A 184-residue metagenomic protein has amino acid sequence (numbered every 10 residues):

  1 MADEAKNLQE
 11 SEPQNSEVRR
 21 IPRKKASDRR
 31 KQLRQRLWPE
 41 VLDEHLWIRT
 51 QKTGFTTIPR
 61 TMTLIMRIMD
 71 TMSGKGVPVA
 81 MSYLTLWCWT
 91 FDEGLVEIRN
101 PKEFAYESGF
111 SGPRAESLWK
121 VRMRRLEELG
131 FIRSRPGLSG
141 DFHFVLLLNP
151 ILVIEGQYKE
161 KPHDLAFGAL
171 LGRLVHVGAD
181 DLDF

Functional and structural regions predicted by a protein language model:
A2-E103: Short recognition helix of helix-turn-helix/winged-helix DNA-binding domains
A2-K6, R133-H143, I154-K159, H163 (+1 more regions): Electrostatic interaction modules used in gene-expression and signaling proteins
D3, D28, P101, A105 (+3 more regions): N-terminal functional modules and adjacent low-complexity/disordered segments of proteins
M72, G76, W89-V145: Winged helix-turn-helix DNA-binding recognition segment
L84, R122-R133, D164-G178: Short, surface-exposed, charge-dense and proline/glycine-enriched linear segments
P150-F184: Short, amphipathic alpha-helical interaction segments positioned at domain boundaries
